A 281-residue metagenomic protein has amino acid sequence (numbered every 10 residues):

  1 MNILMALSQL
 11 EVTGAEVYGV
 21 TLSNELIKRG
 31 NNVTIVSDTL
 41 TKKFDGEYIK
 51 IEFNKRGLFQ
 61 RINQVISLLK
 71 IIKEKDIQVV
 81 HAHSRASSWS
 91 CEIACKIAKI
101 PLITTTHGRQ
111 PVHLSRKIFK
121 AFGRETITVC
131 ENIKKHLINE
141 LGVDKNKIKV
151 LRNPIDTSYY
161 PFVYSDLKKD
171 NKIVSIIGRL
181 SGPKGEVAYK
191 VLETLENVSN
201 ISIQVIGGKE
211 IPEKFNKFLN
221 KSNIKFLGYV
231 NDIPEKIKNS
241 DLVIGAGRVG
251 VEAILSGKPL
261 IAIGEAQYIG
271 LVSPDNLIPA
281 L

Functional and structural regions predicted by a protein language model:
M1, P161-I173: Nucleotide-sugar donor-binding and catalytic loop/hinge architecture of NDP-sugar-dependent glycosyltransferases
M5-Q60, G208-F215: N-terminal strand-loop element at the rim of the active site of nucleotide-sugar-dependent glycosyltransferases
I77-V79, E235-V251, G257-I261: Acidic donor-binding loop of glycosyltransferase active sites
A82-S88, T106: Short His-centered aromatic/hydrophobic patch
N132, P154: Carbohydrate-associated surface elements
D170-I211: Conserved catalytic-core segment of nucleotide-activated headgroup transferases in glycan assembly
G207, P212-V230: Nucleotide-activated donor-binding/catalytic signature segment of Leloir-type glycosyltransferases, i.e., the conserved
V251-L281: Catalytic binding pocket for nucleotide-activated donors in carbohydrate/polymer assembly enzymes
